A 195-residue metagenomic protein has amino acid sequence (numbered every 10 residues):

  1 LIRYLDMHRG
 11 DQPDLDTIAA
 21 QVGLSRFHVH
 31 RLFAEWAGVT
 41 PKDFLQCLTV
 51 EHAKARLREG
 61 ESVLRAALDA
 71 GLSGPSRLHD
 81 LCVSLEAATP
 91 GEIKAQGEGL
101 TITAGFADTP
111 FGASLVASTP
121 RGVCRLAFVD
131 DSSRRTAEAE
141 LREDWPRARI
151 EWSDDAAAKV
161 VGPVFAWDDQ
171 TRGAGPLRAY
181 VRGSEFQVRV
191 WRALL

Functional and structural regions predicted by a protein language model:
L1-A70, S76-L195: Basic nucleic-acid-binding alpha-helical/helix-turn surface characteristic of O6-alkylguanine DNA
